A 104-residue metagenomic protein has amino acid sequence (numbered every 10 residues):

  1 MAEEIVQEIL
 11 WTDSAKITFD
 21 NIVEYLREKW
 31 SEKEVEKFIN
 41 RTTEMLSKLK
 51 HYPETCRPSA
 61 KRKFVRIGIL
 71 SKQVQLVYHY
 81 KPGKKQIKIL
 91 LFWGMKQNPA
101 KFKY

Functional and structural regions predicted by a protein language model:
M1-I39: Arg/Lys-rich, positively charged N-terminal/basic patches that mediate binding to nucleic acids
E4, T12, G68, K72-Q73 (+1 more regions): Surface-exposed loop/turn and secondary-structure junction residues enriched for glycine/proline
S14-I22, S47, K72-Q75, P99: Conserved N-terminal glycine/acidic-rich loop preference
T18, M45-K48, I67, L91: Residue-level recognition of specific faces of alpha-helices
N21, Y25, K48, Y52-T55: Amphipathic, soluble alpha-helical interaction motifs
E44, H51-K84: Basic/aromatic recognition patch in beta-strand/loop cores that engages polyanionic ligands
K72-Q75, H79-Y104: Enriched for short, Lys/Arg-rich terminal
